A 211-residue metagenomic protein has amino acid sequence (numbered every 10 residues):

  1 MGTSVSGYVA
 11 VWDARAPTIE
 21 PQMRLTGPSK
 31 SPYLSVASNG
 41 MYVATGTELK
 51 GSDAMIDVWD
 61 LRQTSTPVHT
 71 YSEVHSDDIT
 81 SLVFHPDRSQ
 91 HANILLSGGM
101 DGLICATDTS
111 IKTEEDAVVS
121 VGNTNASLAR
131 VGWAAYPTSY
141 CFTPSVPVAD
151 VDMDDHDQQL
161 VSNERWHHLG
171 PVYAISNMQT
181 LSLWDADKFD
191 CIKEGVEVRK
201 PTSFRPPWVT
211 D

Functional and structural regions predicted by a protein language model:
M1-T210: WD40 beta-propeller repeat blades
